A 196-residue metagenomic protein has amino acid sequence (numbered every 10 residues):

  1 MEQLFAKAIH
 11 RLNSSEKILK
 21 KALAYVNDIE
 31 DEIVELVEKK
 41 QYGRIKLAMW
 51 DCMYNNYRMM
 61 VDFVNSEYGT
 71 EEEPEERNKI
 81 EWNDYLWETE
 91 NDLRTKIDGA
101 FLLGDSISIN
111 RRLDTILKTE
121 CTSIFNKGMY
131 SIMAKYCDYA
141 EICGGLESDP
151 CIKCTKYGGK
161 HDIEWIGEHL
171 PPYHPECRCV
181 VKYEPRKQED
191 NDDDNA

Functional and structural regions predicted by a protein language model:
M1-M129, K135-Y136, P185-A196: N-terminal leader/targeting and assembly helices and adjacent pre-domain segments
E71, E147, E168-H169: Compositionally biased, intrinsically disordered/low-complexity regions enriched for serine, proline and threonine
R111, G145-S148, Y173: Processing junctions and N-termini across compartments
M129, W165-E168: Generic recognition of flexible, low-complexity loop/linker segments
M133-I163: Aromatic/histidine-rich interaction motifs
C154, G167-R186: C-terminal edge-of-domain segments
